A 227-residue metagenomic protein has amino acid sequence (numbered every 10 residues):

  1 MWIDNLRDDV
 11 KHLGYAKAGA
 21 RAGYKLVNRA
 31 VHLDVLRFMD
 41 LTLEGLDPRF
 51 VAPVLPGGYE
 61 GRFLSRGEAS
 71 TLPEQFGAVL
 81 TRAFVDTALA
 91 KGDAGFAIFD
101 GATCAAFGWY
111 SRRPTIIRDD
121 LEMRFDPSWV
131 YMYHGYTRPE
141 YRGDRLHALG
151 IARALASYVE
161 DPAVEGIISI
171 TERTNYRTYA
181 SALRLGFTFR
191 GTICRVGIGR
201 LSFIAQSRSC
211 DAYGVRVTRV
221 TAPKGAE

Functional and structural regions predicted by a protein language model:
M1-F76, L80-V85: Acyl-donor-binding surface of acyltransferase catalytic domains
A22-L26, R153-D161: A generic secondary-structure signal
R37-M39, T188-S202: Conserved catalytic-core motifs of GNAT/GCN5-like acyltransferases
E74-E140: A conserved beta-strand-loop-helix scaffold within acyl/acetyltransferase catalytic domains
H134-P139, G143-Y158, A180, R184: Conserved acetyl-CoA-binding loop-helix of GNAT-fold acetyltransferases
Y158-T171: Conserved GNAT acetyl-CoA-binding A-motif
R173-G191: Conserved active-site alpha-helix within GNAT-family acetyltransferase domains
F203-E227: Charge-rich, low-complexity intrinsically disordered segments
